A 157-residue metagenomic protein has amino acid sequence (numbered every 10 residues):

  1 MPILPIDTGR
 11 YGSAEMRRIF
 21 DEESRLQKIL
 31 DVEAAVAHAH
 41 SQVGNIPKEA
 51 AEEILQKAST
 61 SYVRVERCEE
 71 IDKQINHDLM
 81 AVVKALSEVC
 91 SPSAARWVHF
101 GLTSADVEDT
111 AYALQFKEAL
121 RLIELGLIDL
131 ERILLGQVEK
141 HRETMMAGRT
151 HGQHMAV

Functional and structural regions predicted by a protein language model:
M1-V157: A helix-coil-helix interface module used to build multimeric assemblies and to scaffold catalytic/cofactor sites
